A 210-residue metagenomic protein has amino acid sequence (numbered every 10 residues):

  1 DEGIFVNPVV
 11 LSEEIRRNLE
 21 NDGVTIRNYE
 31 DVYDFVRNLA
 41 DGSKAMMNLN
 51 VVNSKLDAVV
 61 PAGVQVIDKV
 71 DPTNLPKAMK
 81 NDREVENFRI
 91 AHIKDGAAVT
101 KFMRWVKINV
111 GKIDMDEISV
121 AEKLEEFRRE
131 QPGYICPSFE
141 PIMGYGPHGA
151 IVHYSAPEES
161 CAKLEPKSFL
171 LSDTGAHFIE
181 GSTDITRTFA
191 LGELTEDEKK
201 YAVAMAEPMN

Functional and structural regions predicted by a protein language model:
D1-N210: Active-site neighborhoods and metal-handling regions in enzymes and metal-associated proteins
